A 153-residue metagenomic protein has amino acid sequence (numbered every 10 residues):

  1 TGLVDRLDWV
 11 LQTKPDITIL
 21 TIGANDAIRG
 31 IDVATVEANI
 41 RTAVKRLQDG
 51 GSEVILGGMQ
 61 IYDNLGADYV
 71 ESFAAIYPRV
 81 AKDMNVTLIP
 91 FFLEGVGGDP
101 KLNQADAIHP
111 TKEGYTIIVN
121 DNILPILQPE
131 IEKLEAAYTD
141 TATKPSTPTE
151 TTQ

Functional and structural regions predicted by a protein language model:
G2-Q153: Alpha-helical cap/lid subdomain in secreted, periplasmic, or secretory-pathway luminal O-acyl-processing enzymes
